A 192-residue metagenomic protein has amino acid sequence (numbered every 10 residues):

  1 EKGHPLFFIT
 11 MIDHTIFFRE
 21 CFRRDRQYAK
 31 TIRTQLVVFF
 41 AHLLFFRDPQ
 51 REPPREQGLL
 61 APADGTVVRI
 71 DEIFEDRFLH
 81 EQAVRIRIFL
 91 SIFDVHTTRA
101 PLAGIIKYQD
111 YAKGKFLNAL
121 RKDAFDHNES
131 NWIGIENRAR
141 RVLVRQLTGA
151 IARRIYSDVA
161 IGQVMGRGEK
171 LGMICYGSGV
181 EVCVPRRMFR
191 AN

Functional and structural regions predicted by a protein language model:
E1-N192: Contiguous, well-folded functional domains in the mature portion of proteins
